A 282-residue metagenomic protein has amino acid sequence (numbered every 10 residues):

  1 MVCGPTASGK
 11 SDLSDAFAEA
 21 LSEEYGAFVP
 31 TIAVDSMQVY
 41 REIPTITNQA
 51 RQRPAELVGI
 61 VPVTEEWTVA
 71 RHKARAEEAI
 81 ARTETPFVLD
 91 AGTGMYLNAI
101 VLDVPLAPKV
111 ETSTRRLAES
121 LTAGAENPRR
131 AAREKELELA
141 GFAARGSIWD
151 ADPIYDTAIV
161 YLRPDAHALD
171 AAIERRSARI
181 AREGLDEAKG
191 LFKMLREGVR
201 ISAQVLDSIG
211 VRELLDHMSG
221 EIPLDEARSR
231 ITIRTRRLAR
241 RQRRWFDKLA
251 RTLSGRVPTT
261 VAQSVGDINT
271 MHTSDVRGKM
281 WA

Functional and structural regions predicted by a protein language model:
M1-A282: Phosphate/pyrophosphate-binding catalytic cores of soluble transferases and nucleic-acid-acting enzymes
